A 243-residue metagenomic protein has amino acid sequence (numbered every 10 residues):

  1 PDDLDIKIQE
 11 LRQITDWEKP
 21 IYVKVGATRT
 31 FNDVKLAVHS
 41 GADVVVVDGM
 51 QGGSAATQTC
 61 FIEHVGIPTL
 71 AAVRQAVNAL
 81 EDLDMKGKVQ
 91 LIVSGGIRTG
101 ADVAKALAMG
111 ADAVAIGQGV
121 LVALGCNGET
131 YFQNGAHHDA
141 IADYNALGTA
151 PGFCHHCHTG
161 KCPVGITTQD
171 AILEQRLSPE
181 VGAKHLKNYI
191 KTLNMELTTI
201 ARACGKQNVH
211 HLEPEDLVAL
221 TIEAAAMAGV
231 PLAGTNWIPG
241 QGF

Functional and structural regions predicted by a protein language model:
P1-E174: Glycine-rich phosphate/ribose-binding loops and adjacent secondary-structure elements that form binding surfaces
D170-F243: C-terminal extensions of enzymes
